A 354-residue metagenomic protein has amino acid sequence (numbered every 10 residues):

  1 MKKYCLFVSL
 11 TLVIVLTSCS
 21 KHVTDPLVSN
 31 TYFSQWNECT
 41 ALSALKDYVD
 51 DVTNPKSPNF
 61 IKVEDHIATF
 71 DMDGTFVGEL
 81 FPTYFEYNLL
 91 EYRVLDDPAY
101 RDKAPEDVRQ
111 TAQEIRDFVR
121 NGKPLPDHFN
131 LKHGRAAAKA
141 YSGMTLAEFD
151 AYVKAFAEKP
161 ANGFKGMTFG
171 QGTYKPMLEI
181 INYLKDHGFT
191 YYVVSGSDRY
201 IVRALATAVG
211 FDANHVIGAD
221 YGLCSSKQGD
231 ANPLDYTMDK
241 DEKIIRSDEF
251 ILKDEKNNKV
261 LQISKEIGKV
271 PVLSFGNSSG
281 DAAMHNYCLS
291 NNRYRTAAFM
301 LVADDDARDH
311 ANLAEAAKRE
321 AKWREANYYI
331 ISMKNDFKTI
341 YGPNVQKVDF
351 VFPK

Functional and structural regions predicted by a protein language model:
M1-V8: Bacterial N-terminal signal peptides that target proteins for export
Y4, S18-M72, L80, V94 (+1 more regions): Non-catalytic pre-domain segments flanking phosphatase-related domains
V8-V15: Bacterial N-terminal signal peptides
I14, P82-E86, A206, N292: Single-residue recognition of alpha-helix boundary sites
V23-S34, D50, D65, E148-K354: C-terminal cap/substrate-recognition subdomain and adjoining C-terminal extension of metal-dependent phosphatase-like
C39, G143, N257: Electropositive phosphate-/nucleotide-binding environments in soluble metabolic enzymes
F81-Y84, N88-G170, K175: A metal-dependent, Asp-based hydrolase signature
